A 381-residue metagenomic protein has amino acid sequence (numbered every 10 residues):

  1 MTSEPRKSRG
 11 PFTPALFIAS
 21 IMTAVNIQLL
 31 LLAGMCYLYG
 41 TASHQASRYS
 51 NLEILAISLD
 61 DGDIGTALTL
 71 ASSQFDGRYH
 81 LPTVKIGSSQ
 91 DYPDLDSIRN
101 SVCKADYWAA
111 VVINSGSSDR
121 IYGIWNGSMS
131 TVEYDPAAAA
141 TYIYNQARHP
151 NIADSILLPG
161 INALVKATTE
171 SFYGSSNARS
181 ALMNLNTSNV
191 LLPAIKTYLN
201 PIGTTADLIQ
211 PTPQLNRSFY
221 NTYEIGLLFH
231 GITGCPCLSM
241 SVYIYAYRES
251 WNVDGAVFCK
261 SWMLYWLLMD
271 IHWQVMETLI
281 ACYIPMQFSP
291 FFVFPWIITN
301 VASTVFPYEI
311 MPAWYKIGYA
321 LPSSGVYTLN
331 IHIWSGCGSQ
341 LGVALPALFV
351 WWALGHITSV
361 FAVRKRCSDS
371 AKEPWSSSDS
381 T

Functional and structural regions predicted by a protein language model:
T2-L215, S378-T381: Extracytoplasmic/periplasmic domains immediately adjacent to an N-terminal transmembrane anchor in multi-pass membrane
L31, M35, H230-S239: Hydrophobic alpha-helical membrane segments, chiefly transmembrane helices and signal peptide h-regions, characterized
T204, C237-V242: Structural signal for the C-terminal ends of transmembrane alpha-helices and the immediately following loop
Q214-G231, M240-T381: Membrane-spanning alpha-helical segments of multipass transporters and channels
